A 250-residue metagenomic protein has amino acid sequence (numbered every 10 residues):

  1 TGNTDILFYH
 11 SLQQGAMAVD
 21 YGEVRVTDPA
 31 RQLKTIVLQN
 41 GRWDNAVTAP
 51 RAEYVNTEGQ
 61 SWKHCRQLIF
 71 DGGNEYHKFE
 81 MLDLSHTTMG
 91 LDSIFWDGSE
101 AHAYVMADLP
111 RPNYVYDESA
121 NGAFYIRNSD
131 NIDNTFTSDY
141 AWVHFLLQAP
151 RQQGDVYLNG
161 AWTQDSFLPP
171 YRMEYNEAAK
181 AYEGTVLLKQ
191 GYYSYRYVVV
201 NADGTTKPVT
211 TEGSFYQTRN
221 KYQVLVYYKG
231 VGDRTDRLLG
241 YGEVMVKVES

Functional and structural regions predicted by a protein language model:
T1-G2, T135-S138, Y175-K180: Short, ordered beta-strand-loop transition motifs
T1-I6, F215-Y241: Low-complexity, Pro/Ser/Thr- and charge-rich linker/hinge segments at domain boundaries
T1-T27: Internal, well-ordered domain-core segments that constitute the primary functional module of diverse proteins
A18-Y116: Long, internal scaffold/assembly segments composed of regular secondary structure
R31-P50, W142-Q190, A202-G230: Aromatic-rich carbohydrate-binding modules that target alpha-glucans
A101-Q152, D236-S250: Basic K/R-rich, polyanion-interacting modules in nucleoproteins and related proteins
